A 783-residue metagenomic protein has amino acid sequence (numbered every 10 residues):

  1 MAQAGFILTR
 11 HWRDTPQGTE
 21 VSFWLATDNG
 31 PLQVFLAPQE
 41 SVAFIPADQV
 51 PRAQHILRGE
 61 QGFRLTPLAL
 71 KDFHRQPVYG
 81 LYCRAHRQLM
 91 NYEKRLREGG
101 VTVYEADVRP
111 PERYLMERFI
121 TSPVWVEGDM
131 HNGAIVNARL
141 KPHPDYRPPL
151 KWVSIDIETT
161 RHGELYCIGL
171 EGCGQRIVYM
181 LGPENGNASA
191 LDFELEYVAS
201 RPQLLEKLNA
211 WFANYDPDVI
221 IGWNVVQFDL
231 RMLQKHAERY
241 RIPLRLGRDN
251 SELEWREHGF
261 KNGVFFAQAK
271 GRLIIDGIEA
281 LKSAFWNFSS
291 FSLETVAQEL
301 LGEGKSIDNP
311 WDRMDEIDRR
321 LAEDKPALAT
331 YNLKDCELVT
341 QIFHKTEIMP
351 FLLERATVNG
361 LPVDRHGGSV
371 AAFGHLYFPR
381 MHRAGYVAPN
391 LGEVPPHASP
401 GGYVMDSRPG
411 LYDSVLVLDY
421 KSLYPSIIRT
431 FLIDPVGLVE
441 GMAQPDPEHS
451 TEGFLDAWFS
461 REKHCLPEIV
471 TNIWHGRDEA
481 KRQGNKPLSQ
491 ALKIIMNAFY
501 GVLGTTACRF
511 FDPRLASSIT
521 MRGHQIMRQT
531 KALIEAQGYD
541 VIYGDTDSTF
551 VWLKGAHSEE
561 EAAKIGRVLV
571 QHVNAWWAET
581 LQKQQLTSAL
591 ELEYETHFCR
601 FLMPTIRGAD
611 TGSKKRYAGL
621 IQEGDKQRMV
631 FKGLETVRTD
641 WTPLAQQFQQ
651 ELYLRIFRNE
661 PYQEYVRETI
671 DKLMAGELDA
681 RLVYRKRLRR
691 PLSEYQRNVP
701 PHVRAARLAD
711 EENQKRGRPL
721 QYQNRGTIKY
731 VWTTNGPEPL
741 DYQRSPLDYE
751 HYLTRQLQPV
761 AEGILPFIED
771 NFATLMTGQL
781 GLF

Functional and structural regions predicted by a protein language model:
M1-D216, L333-K334, L338-T357, L361-G401 (+5 more regions): DnaQ-like (DEDDh/DEDDy) 3′-5′ exonuclease domain used for proofreading and 3′-end trimming on nucleic acids
R13-T27, P31-Q33, L150, F343 (+9 more regions): DNA-dependent DNA polymerase catalytic subunits
I155, S189-E194, N214-V219, I278-E279 (+7 more regions): Glycine- and acidic
E164-L165, V225, L230-H236, I427-I428 (+2 more regions): A short acidic (Asp/Glu
A190-L195, A199, D216, I220 (+2 more regions): Active-site-proximal helix-loop-helix substrate-binding element of RNase H-like nuclease domains
L208-M232: Proline-aspartate-enriched helix->loop->beta-strand connector
I307-D312, G501-T506, D540-F550: Core alpha/beta catalytic barrel or barrel-like domain that forms the active/cofactor pocket in diverse metabolic
